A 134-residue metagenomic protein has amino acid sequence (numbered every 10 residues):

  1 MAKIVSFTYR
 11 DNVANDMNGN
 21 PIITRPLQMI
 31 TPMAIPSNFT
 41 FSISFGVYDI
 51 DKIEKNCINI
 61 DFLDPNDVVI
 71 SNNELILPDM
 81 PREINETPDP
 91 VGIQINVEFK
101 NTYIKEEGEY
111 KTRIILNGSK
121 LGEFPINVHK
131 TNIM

Functional and structural regions predicted by a protein language model:
K3-Y103, K111-L116, K120-M134: Contiguous segments within soluble domain cores/interaction surfaces
G108: Gly/Thr-rich phosphate-binding beta-strand-loop-beta motif of the actin/hexokinase/Hsp70
